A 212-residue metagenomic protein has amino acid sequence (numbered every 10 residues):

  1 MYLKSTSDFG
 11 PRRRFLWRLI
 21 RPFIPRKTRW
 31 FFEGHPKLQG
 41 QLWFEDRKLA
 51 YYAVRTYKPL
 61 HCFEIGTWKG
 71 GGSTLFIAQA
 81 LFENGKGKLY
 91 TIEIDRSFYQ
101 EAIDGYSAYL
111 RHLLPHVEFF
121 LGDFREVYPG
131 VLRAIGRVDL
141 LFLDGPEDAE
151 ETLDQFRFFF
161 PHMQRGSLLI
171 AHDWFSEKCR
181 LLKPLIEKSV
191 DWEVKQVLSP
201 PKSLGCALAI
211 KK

Functional and structural regions predicted by a protein language model:
M1-F142, P146-K212: A short alpha-helical cap/connector motif
